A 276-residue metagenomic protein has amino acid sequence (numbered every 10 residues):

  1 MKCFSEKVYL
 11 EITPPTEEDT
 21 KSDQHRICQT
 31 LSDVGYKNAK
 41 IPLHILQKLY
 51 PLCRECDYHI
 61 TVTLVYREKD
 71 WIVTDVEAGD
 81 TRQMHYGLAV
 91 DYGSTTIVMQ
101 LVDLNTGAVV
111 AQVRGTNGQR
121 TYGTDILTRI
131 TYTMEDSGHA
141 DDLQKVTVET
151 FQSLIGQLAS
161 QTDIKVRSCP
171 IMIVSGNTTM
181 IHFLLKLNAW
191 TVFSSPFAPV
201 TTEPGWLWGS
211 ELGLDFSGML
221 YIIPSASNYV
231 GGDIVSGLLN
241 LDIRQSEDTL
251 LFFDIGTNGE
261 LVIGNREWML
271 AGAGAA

Functional and structural regions predicted by a protein language model:
M1-A89, S94, T106, A140-V148 (+3 more regions): Nucleotide/phosphate-binding catalytic cleft detector across ATP-hydrolyzing and phosphate-transferring enzymes
E11, R114-T116, G138: Generic structural detector for well-ordered beta-strands
G93-S94, M99-L127, W190-P204, R244-A276: Glycine-rich phosphate-binding loop of actin/hexokinase-like ATP-binding domains
G118-Q161: N-terminal phosphate-binding loop and adjacent alpha-helix
